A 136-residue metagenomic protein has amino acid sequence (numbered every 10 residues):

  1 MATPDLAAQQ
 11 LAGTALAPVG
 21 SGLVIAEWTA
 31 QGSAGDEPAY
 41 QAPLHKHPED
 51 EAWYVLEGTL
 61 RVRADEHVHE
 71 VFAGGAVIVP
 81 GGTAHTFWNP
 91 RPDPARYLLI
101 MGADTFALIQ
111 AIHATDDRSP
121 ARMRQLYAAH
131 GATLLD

Functional and structural regions predicted by a protein language model:
P4, E66-A84: Short acidic-glycine-tyrosine-enriched beta hairpin
P4-L44, E49-D50: A short glycine-rich, His/Asp/Glu-containing loop-to-beta-strand
I25-T29, A52, V68, A76-I78: Conserved hydrophobic/aromatic beta-strand scaffold that supports enzyme active sites
Y40, L60, A107: Hydrophobic small-molecule pocket/channel-lining residues, especially in calycin-type beta-barrels
P48, H67, T83-A84, D93 (+1 more regions): A generic "binding-loop/recognition-motif" signal
P48-L60, D65: Glycine- and acidic-residue-biased ligand/ion/polar-headgroup-sensing regions
V62-R63, V79, H85-R91, Y97-L99: Short beta-strand His + acidic residue motifs that chelate non-heme Fe in jelly-roll/DSBH and cupin folds
P90-D136: Double-stranded beta-helix
